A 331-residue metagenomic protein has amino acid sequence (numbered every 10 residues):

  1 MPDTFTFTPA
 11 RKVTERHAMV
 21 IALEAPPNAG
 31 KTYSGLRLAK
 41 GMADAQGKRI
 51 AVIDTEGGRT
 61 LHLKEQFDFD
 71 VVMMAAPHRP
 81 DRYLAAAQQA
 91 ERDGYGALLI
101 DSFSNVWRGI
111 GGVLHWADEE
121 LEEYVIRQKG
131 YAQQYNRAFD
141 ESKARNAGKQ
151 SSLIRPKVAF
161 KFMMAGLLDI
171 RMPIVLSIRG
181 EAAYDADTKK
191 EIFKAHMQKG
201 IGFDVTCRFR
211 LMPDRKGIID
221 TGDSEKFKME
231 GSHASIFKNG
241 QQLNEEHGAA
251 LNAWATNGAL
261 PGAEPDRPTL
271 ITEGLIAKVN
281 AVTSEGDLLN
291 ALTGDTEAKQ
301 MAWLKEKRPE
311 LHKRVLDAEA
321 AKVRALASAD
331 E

Functional and structural regions predicted by a protein language model:
M1-A25, A29-K31, G35, K40 (+6 more regions): Interfaces that engage single-stranded nucleic acids at replication/repair/recombination sites
T14-R16, K40-Q46, Q89-D93, G166-I170 (+1 more regions): Conserved catalytic network of the ASCE P-loop NTPase/AAA+ motor domain
I21, A51-I53, V72, V175-L176 (+1 more regions): Hydrophobic/aromatic beta-strand patches that form the interior of the parallel beta-sheet core in alpha/beta enzyme
I21-A25, E65-A75, E141-S152: Short, basic, glycine/proline-bearing loop/turn elements
P26-N28, I154-H247: Phosphate-binding/switch region of NTP-binding enzymes
S34, L38, R82, A86 (+4 more regions): Alpha-helical scaffold elements adjacent to nucleotide-binding pockets in ATP/GTP-utilizing enzyme cores
A45-A97, S102-F103, E122-Y131, Y135: Nucleotide-state-sensitive switch-loop elements of NTP-binding domains
A97-G200: P-loop NTPase motor core
